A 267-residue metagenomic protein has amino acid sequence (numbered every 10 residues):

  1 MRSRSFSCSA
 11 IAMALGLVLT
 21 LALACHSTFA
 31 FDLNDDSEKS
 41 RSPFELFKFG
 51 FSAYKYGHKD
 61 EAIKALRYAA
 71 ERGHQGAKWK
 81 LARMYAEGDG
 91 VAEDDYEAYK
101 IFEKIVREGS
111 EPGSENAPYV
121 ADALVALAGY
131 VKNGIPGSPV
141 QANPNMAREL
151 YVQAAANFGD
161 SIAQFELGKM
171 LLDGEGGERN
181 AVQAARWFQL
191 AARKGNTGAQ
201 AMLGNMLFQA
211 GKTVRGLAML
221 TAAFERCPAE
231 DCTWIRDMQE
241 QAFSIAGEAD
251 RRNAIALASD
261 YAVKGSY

Functional and structural regions predicted by a protein language model:
A24-A65, R72, K78: N-terminal leader/linker segments that initiate helical-solenoid repeat arrays
N34-D35, R226-Y267: Terminal, low-structured helical/coil segments at or just beyond the last alpha-helical repeat
N34-D36, I105-A121, Q153-N157: Flexible helix-coil transition and linker loops at the boundaries of alpha-helical arrays
L46-A53, K80-E87, I105, L124-I135 (+4 more regions): Hydrophobic face of amphipathic alpha-helices that form TPR/SEL1-like repeat modules and related alpha-solenoid
K55-G57, E71, D89-E93, S114-A117 (+7 more regions): Short coil/turn and helix-start
G57-K64, A92-I101, P139-L150, E178-W187 (+1 more regions): Structural signature of tandem alpha-helical TPR/SEL1-like repeats, specifically the intra-repeat loop/turn
Y96-E108, F208-C232, A256-A262: TPR/TPR-like (Sel1-like) alpha-helical repeat modules
